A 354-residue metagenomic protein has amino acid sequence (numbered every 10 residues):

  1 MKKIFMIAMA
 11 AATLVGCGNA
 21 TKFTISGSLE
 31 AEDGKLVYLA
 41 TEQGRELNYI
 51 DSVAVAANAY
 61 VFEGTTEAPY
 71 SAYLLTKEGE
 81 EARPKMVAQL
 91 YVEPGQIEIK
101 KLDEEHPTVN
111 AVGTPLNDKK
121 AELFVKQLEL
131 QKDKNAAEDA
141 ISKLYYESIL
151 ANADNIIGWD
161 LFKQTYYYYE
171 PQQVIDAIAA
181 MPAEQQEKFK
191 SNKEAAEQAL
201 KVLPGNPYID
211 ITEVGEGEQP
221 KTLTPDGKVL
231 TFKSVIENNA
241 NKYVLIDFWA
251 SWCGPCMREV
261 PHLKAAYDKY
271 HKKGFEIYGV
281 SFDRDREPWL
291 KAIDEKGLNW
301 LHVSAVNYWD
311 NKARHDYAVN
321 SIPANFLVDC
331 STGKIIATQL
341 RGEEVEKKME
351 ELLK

Functional and structural regions predicted by a protein language model:
M1-S28, K354: Bacterial Sec-dependent N-terminal signal peptides
C17-S148: A non-transmembrane, solvent-exposed segment enriched in polar/low-complexity residues
I97-L102, E138-Q219: N-terminal targeting signals for export/organelle localization
K221-V244, K269: A short beta-strand-turn-helix
N239-V244, K272-F275, G297-W300, S331: Loop/turn elements at helix/coil->beta-strand transitions in domains of secreted/extracellular proteins
F248-A265, F282: Conserved redox-active cysteine motifs that mediate thiol-disulfide chemistry, especially di-cysteine Cys-X(1-2)-Cys
K273-P288, L298-W309: Thiol-based oxidoreductase modules, predominantly thioredoxin-like and allied folds used for disulfide exchange
K296-L298, A305-K354: Thiol/disulfide oxidoreductase modules built on the thioredoxin-like
